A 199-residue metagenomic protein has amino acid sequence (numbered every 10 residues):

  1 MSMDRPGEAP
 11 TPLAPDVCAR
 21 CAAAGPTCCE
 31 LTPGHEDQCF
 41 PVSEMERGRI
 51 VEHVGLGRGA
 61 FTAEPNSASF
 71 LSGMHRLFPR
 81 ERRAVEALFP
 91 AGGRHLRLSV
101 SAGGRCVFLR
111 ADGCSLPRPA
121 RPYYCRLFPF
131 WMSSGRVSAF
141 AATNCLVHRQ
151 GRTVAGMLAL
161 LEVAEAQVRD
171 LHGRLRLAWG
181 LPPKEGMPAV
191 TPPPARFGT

Functional and structural regions predicted by a protein language model:
M1-T199: Short loop/turn segments that flank or connect secondary-structure elements
